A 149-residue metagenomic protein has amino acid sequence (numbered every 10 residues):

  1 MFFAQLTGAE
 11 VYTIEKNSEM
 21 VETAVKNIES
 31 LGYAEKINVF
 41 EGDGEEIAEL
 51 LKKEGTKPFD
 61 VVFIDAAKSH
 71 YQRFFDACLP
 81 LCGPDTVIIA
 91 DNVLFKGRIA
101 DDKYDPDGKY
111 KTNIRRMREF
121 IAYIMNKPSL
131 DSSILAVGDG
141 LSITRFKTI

Functional and structural regions predicted by a protein language model:
M1-I149: S-adenosylmethionine/decaboxylated-SAM
